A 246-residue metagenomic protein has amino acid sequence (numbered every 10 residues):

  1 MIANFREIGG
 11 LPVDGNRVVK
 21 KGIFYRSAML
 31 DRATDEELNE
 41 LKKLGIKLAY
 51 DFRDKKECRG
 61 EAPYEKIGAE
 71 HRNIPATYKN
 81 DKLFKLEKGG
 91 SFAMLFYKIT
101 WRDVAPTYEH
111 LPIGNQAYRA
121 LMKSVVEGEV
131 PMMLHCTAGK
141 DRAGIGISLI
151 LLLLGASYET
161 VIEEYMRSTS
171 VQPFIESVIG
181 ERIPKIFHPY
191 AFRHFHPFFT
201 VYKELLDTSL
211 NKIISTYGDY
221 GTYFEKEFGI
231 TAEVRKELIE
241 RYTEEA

Functional and structural regions predicted by a protein language model:
M1-M133, G146-A246: Cys-dependent protein tyrosine phosphatase-like superfamily
A138, R142-A143: Ser/Thr-glycine-rich phosphate-binding loops at phosphate-binding pockets of nucleotides, nucleotide cofactors
